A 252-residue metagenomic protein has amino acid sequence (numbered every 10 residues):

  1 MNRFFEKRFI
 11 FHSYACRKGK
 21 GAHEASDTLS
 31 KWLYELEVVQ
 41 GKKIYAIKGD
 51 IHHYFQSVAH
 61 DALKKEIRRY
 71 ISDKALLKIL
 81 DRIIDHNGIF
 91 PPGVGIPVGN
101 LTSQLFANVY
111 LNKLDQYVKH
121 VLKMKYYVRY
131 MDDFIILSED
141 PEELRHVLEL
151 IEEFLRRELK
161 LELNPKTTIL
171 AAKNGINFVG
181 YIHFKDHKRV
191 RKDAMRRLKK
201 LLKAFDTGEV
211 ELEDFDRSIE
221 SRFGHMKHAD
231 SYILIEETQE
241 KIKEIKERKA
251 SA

Functional and structural regions predicted by a protein language model:
M1-F4, D193: Short, compositionally biased low-complexity segments
R3, K7-H12: Charged boundary/loop elements
R3-F4, Y70, K74, H86 (+2 more regions): Phosphate/oxyanion-binding loops and surfaces in catalytic or ligand/nucleic-acid-binding neighborhoods
F11-H12, E24-M131, I135-E153, L170: Conserved polymerase palm-domain catalytic core
K18-E24: Active-site beta-loop-alpha junctions of metal-dependent nucleic acid enzymes, especially the RNase H-like/DDE
H86, P92, E142-H146, L163-A252: Right-hand nucleic-acid polymerase module
K125-Y126, L161-N164: Short secondary-structure junctions
E153-L161: C-terminal end-helix/capping segment
